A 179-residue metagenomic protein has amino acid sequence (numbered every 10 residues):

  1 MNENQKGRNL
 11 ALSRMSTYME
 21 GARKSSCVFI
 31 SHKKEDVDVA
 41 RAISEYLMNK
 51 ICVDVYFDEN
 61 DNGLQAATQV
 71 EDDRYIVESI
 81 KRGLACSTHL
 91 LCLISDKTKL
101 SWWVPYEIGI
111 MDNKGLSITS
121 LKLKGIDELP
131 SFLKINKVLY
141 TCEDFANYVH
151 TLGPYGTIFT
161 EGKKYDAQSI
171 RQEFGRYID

Functional and structural regions predicted by a protein language model:
M1-A22, K124-D179: C-terminal interaction surface of TIR/SEFIR-family domains
M1-S87, S169-D179: Conserved N-terminal substructure of TIR/SEFIR domains
A40, S101-W103, P130: Short glycine-/acidic-enriched loop or helix-start segments at secondary-structure transitions that form or flank
D61-G63, D96-K97, L121-L129: Short beta-alpha junction loops
Q69-D73, E107-I108, L133-K137: Short low-complexity, flexible loop/linker segments enriched in glycine and/or proline with clustered acidic
T88-C92: Inter-motif core of Ras-like GTPase G domains
D96-K114: Conserved TIR/SEFIR loop-to-helix hotspot centered on a Trp-containing motif with a nearby acidic residue
N113-K122: Short, acidic/small-residue loops that bind anionic groups at enzyme active sites
